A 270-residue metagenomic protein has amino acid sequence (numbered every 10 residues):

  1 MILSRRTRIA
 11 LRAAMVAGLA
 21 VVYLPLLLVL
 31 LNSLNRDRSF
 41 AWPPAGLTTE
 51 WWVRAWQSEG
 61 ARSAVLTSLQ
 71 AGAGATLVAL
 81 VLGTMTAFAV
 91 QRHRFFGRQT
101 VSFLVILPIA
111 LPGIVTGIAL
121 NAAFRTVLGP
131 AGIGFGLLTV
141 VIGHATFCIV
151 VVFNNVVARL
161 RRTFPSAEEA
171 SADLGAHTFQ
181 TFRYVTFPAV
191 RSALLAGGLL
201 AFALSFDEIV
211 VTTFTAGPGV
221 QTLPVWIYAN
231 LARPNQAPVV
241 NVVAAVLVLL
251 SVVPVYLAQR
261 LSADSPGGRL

Functional and structural regions predicted by a protein language model:
M1-R8, A73-V105, I118, A122-T126 (+2 more regions): Transmembrane-helix boundary motif in ABC transporter permease subunits
I2-A13, G97, V157-A172, T178-F187 (+1 more regions): C-terminal transmembrane helix and the adjacent membrane-cytosol boundary/short C-terminal tail of inner/organellar
I2-R8, D37, W52-G60, F206-D264: Interhelical loop and adjacent transmembrane-helix boundary motif in polytopic membrane transport permeases
A14, L19-L26, T146, V152-R159 (+2 more regions): Transmembrane alpha-helices
L24-D37, T67, G117-G129, L199-L204 (+4 more regions): A structural signal for multi-pass alpha-helical bundles of membrane permease subunits that mediate small-molecule
L24-E59, A216-P218, L270: Short membrane-interfacial helix/loop motifs at transmembrane-helix boundaries
F40, P44, T49, R98 (+3 more regions): Membrane-interfacial helix termini and adjacent extracytoplasmic/periplasmic loops of multi-pass transporters
R62, L66, Q70-L82, T86 (+6 more regions): Hydrophobic alpha-helical transmembrane segments of multipass integral membrane proteins, especially permease/channel
